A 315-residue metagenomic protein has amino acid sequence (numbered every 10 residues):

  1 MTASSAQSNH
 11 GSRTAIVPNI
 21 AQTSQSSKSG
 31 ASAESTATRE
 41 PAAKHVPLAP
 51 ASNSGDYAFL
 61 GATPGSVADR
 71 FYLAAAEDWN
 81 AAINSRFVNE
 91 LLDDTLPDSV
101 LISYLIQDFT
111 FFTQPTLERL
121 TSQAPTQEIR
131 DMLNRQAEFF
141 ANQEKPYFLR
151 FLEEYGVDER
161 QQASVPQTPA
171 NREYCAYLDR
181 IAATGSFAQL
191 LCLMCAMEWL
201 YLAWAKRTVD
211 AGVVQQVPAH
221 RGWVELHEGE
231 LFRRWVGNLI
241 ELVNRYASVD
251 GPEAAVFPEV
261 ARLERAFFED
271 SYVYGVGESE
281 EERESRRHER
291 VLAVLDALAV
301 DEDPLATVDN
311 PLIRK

Functional and structural regions predicted by a protein language model:
M1, H10-I20, S26-S29, H45-L48 (+3 more regions): Hydrophobic/aromatic hotspots within intrinsically disordered, low-complexity regions
T2-A3, R39-N84: N-terminal capping/interface segment
Q7-H10, Q25-E40, N53: Intrinsically disordered, low-complexity segments used as extracellular stalks/linkers and nuclear/regulatory IDRs
P50-N53, Y72-D98, T113-P115, I240-Y246: Short alpha-helical hairpin
F59-A62, D69, I106, E128-R234 (+2 more regions): Active-site-proximal alpha-helical scaffolds that flank and shape metal-associated catalytic sites
A76-A81, T95-Q123, Q189-A203, F268: Alpha-helical bundle segments that constitute or directly flank the non-heme di-iron/ferroxidase center
E230-P258, E269: Long amphipathic all-alpha helical oligomerization modules
E253-V291: Acidic, carboxylate-rich catalytic segments that either coordinate divalent cations
